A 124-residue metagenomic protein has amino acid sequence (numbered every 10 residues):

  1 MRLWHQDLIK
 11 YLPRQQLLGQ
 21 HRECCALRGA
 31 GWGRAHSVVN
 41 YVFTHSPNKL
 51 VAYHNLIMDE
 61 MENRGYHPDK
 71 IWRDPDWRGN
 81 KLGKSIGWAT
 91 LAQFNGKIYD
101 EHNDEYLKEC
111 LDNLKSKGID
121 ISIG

Functional and structural regions predicted by a protein language model:
M1-G33, N40-G124: Sequence termini and other peripheral, non-core segments
